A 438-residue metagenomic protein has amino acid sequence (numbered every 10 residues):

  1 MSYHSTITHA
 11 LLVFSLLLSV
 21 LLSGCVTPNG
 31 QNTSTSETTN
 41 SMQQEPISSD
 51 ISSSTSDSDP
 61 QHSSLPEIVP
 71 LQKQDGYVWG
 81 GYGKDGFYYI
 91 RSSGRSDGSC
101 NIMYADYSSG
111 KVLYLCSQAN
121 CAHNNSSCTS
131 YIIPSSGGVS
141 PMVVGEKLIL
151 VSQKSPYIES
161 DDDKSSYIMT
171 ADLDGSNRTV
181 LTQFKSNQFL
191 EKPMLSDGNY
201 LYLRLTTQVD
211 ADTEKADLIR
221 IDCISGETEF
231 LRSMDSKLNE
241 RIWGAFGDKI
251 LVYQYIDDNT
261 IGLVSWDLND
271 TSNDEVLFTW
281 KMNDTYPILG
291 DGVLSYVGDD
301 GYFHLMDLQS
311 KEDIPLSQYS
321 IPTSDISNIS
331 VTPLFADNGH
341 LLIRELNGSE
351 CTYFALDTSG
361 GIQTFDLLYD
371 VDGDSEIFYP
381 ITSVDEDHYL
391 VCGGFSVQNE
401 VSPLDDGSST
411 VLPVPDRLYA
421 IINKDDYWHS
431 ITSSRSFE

Functional and structural regions predicted by a protein language model:
S2-L11: Bacterial N-terminal signal peptides that target proteins for export
L21-G24: C-terminal motif of bacterial Sec signal peptides marking the signal peptidase cleavage site
T27-E37: Bacterial Sec signal peptide processing site at the extreme N-terminus
P28, M42-K73, G98-N125, E159-F184 (+5 more regions): Surface-exposed loop/turn elements that mediate protein-protein interactions on large endomembrane-trafficking
S63-M103, A122-S140, S152: Beta-strand-rich domains and repeat architectures in extracellular enzymes and scaffolds, especially beta-propellers
K73-G83, N125-M142, S186-G198, S236-D248 (+4 more regions): Repeated scaffold domains used in trafficking and secretory/extracellular systems, primarily beta-propellers
Y88-R91, L150-S152, Y202-L205, L251-Q254 (+3 more regions): Residue position within the beta-strands of beta-propeller blades
I329-C351: Loop/turn-rich, solvent-exposed surfaces of beta-rich toroidal or solenoidal domains
